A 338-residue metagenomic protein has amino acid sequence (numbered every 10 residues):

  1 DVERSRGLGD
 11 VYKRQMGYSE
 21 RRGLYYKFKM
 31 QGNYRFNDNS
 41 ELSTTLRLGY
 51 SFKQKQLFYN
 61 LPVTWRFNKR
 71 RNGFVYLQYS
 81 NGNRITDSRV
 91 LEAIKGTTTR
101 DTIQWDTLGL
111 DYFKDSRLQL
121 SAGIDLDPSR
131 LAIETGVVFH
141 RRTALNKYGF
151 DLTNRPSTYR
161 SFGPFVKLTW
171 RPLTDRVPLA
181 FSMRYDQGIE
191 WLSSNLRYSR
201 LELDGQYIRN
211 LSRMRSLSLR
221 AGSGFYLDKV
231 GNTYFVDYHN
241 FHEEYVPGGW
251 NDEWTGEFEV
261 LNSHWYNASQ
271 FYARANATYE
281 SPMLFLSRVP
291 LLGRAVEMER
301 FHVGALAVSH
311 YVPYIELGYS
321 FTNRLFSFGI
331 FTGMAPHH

Functional and structural regions predicted by a protein language model:
V2-L8, Y12: Single conserved hydrophobic/aromatic residue that forms the stacking wall/gate of nucleotide- or nucleobase-binding
R14-K53, F58, K167-Y207: Surface-exposed extracellular loop regions of Gram-negative outer-membrane beta-barrel proteins
E20-R22, G32, W105-R141, T158 (+4 more regions): Outer-membrane beta-barrel transmembrane strands
R22-Y26, K55-Y59, K114-L118, P156-P164 (+6 more regions): Residues that define the transmembrane beta-barrel architecture of outer-membrane proteins
L24, D38-T44, R71-V75, L118 (+9 more regions): Outer-envelope beta-barrel architecture signal
Q31-F36, T64-K69, A122-P128, F165-L179 (+6 more regions): Outer-membrane beta-barrel proteins
L46-Y50, W65, L77-N83, T135-R141 (+9 more regions): Transmembrane beta-barrel strands of outer-membrane/channel proteins
F74-K95, T99-D111, L173-L286: C-terminal outer-membrane beta-barrel translocator/porin domains of Gram-negative envelope proteins and their
